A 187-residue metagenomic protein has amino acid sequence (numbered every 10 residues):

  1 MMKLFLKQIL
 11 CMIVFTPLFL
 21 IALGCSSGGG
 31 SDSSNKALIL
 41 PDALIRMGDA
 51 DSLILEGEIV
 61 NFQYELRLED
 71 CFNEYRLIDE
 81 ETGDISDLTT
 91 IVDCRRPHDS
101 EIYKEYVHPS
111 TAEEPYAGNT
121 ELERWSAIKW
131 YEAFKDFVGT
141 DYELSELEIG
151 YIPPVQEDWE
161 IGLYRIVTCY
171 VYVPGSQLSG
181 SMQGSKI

Functional and structural regions predicted by a protein language model:
M2-I13: Bacterial N-terminal signal peptides that target proteins for export
T16-P17: Repetitive helical segments and hydrophobic/amphipathic motifs
I21-G24: C-terminal motif of bacterial Sec signal peptides marking the signal peptidase cleavage site
S26-I187: Primary mode marks residue(s) on the alpha4-beta5-alpha5 output face of response regulator receiver
